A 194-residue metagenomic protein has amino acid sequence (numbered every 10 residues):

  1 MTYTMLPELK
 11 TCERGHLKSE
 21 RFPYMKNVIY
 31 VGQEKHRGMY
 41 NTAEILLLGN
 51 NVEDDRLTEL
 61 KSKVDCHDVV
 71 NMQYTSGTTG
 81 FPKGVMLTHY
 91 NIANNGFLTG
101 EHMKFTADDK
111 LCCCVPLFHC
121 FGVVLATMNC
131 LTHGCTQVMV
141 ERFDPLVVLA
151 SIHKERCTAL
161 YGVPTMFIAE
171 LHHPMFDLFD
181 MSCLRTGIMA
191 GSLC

Functional and structural regions predicted by a protein language model:
M1-C12, Q33-H36, V115, E141-D144 (+1 more regions): Adenylate-forming
R21-M25, I29-H36, Y40-A43, L47-Y74 (+2 more regions): Conserved pre-ATP/AMP-binding loop-to-beta segment of ANL
P23-K26, C135, S182-R185: A short helix->loop->beta-strand "cap" motif at the edges of active sites that frequently abuts
I45, D54-T58, V124, L149 (+2 more regions): Catalytic cores of nucleotide-enabled group-transfer and carboxylate-activating enzymes in metabolic and assembly-line
V69, T75-T78, L111, L117 (+3 more regions): Conserved S/T- and glycine-rich ATP-binding loop of Class I adenylate-forming
G77-T78, G134, G191: Conserved G/P- and acidic residue-centered "switch" motifs that form tight phosphate/ATP-binding loops in soluble
T88-H89: Short coil-to-helix segment of the ABC ATPase nucleotide-binding domain corresponding to the Q-loop/switch region
A93-K110, F118-A159, F167-M175: Conserved AMP-binding/adenylation subdomain of ANL enzymes
